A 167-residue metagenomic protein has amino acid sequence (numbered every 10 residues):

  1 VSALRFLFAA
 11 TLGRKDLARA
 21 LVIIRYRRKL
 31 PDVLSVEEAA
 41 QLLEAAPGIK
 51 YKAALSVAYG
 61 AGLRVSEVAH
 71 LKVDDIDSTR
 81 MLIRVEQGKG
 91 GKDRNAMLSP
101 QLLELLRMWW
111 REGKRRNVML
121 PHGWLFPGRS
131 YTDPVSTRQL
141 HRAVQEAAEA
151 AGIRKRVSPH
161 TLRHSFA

Functional and structural regions predicted by a protein language model:
V1-A167: Conserved catalytic core of the tyrosine transesterase superfamily
